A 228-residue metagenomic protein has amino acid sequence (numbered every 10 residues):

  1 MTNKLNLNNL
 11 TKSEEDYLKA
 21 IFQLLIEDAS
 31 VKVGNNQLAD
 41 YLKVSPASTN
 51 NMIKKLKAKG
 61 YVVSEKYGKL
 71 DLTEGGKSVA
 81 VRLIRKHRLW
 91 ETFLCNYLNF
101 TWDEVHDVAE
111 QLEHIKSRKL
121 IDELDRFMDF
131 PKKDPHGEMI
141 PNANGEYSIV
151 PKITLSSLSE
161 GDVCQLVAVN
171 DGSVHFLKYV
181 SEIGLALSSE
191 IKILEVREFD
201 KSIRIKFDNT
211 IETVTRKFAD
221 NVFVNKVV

Functional and structural regions predicted by a protein language model:
N8-V44: N-terminal helix-turn-helix DNA-binding core of bacterial DNA-binding proteins
A47, D103: Key DNA-contact positions within bacterial/archaeal DNA-binding proteins
I53-K54: Short, hydrophobic-biased segments on the C-terminal half of alpha helices that form "recognition helices"
K57-E65: A short, conserved structural fragment
G68-H87: Basic, amphipathic "hinge/linker" alpha-helix immediately C-terminal to the N-terminal HTH DNA-binding motif
E113-F218: Mid-protein regulatory/catalytic core that forms ligand/cofactor-binding pockets and protein-protein interaction
